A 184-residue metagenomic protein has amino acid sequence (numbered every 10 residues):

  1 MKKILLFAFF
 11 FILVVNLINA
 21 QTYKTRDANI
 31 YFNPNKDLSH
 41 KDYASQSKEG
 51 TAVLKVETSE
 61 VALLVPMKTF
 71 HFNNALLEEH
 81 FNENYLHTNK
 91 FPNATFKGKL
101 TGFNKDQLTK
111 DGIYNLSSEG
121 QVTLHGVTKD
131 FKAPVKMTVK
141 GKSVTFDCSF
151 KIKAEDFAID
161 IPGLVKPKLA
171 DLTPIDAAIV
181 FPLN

Functional and structural regions predicted by a protein language model:
M1-T25: Bacterial Sec-dependent N-terminal signal peptides
A20-N184: Low-complexity, acidic/polar, glycine-enriched regions of mature
